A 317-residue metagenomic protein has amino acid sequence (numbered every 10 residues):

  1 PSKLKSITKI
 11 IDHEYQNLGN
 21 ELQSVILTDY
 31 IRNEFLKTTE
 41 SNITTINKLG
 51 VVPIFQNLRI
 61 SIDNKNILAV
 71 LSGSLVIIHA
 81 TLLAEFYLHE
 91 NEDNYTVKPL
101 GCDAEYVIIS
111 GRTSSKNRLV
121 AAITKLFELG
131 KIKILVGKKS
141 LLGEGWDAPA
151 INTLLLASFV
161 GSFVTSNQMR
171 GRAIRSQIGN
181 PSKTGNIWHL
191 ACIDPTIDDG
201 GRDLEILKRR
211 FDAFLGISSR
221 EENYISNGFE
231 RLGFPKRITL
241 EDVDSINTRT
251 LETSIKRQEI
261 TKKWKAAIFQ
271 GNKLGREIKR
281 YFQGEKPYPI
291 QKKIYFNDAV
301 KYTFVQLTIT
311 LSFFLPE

Functional and structural regions predicted by a protein language model:
P1-I134: Conserved C-terminal RecA-like helicase domain
K3, L75-H79, P195-I197, E230-F234: A short acidic, often aromatic-flanked loop/helix-cap motif at beta-alpha or helix-coil junctions that lines enzyme
I31-N33, L75-V76, L141-G143, V160-S162 (+2 more regions): Conserved nucleotide-binding/hydrolysis micro-motifs of P-loop NTPases
E34-K37, I78-T81, V164-S166, P195-L204: Switch/connector loops and helix/strand junctions flanking conserved nucleotide-binding motifs in nucleotide-processing
I54, A150, T165-R172, I206-R210: Alpha-helical scaffold elements adjacent to nucleotide-binding pockets in ATP/GTP-utilizing enzyme cores
V136, L141-F159, Q168, K183-L190: A short beta-strand element within the Helicase C-terminal
Q168-L204: Conserved segment of the helicase C-terminal RecA-like domain
G201-E317: Long, largely alpha-helical accessory region at the distal end of helicase-like NTP-driven motors
